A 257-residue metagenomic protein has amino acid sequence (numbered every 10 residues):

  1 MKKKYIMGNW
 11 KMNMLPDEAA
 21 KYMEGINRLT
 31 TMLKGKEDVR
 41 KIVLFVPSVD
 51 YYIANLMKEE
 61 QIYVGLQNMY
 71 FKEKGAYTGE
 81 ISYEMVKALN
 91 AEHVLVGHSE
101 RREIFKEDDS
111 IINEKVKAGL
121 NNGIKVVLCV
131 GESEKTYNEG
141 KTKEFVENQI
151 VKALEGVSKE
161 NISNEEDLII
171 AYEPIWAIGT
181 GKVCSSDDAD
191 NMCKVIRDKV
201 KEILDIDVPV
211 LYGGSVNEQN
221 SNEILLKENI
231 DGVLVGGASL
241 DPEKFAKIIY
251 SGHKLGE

Functional and structural regions predicted by a protein language model:
M1-E257: Active-site loop-to-helix "anion-binding N-cap" substructures in soluble metabolic enzymes
